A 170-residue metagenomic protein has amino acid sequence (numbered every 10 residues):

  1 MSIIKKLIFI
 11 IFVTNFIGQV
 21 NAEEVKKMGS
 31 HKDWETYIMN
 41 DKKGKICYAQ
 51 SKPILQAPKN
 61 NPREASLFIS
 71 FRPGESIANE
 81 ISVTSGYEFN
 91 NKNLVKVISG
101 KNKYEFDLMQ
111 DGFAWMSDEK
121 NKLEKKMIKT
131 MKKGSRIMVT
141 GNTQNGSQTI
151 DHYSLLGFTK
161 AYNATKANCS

Functional and structural regions predicted by a protein language model:
M1-I3: N-terminal secretory signal peptides that target proteins for export/translocation
K6-N15: Sec-dependent N-terminal signal peptides
F16-A22: Sec/Tat signal peptide C-region and signal peptidase I cleavage site
A22-S170: A generic "folded-domain core" signal
